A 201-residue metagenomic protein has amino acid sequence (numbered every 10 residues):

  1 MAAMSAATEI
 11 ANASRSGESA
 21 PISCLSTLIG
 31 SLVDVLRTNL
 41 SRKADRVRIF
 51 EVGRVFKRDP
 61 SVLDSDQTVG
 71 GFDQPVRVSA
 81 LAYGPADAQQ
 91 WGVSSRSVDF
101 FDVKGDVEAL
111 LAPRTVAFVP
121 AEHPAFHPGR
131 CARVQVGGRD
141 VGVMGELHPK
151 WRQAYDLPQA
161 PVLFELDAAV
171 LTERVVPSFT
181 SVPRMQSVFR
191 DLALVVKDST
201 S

Functional and structural regions predicted by a protein language model:
M1, A11-S201: Extended beta-strand-rich architecture
